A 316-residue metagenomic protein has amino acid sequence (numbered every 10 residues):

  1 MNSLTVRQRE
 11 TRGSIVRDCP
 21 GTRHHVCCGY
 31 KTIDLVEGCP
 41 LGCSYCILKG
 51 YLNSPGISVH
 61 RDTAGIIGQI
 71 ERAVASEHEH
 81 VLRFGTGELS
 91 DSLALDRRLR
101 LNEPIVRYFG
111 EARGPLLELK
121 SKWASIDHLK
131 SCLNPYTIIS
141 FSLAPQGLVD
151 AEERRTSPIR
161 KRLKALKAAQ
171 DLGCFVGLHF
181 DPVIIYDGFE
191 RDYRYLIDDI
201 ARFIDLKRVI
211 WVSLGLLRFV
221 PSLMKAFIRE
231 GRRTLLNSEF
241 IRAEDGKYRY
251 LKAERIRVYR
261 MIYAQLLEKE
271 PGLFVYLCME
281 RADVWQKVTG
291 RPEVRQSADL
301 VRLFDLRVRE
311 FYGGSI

Functional and structural regions predicted by a protein language model:
Q8-K31, S44-S142: Conserved Radical SAM active-site core
I33-C43: Cysteine-centered iron-sulfur cluster-binding motifs in ferredoxin-type domains/subunits of redox enzymes
I70-S76, H128-C132, I159-L172, I262: Structured alpha-helical segments in the cores of large, soluble enzyme domains
L82-T86, L117-L119, I139-F141, V176-F180 (+2 more regions): Hydrophobic faces of well-ordered beta-strands that scaffold small-molecule active sites in alpha/beta enzyme cores
S90-A94, A124-D127, T137-S157, P182-D187 (+3 more regions): Conserved radical SAM core fold
Q170-F180, D187: A conserved active-site cap/scaffold subdomain adjacent to cofactor or substrate pockets
G188-F203: Catalytic cores of alpha/beta
A201-I316: Auxiliary Fe-S-binding modules of radical SAM enzymes
